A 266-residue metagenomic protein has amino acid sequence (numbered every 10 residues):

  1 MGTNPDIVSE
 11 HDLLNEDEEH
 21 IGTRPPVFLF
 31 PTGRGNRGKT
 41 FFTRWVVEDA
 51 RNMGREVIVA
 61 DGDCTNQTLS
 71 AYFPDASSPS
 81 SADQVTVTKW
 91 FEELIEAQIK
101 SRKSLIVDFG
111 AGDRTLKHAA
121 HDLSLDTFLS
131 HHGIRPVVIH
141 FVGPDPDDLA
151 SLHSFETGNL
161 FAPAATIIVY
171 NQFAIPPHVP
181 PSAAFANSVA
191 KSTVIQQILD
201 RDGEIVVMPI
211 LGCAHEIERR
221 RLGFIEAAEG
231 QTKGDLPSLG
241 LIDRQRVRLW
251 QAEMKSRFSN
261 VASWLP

Functional and structural regions predicted by a protein language model:
M1-F28, E96: Extreme N-terminal, non-catalytic leader segments that precede Walker-type/kinase nucleotide-binding cores
P31: Hydrophobic anchor at the beta1->P-loop junction of P-loop NTPases
R37-G38: Conserved glycine(s) of the Walker
F41-F42: Hydrophobic positions on the alpha1 helix immediately C-terminal to the Walker A/P-loop
M53-T68: Short beta-strand-centered segment that lines the nucleotide-binding/catalytic pocket of NTP-utilizing
T65-A82: P-loop NTPase switch/communication element
S81, K103-A120: Switch II (G3) loop of P-loop NTPases
T115-I217: Conserved catalytic-core segment of NTP-binding enzymes
